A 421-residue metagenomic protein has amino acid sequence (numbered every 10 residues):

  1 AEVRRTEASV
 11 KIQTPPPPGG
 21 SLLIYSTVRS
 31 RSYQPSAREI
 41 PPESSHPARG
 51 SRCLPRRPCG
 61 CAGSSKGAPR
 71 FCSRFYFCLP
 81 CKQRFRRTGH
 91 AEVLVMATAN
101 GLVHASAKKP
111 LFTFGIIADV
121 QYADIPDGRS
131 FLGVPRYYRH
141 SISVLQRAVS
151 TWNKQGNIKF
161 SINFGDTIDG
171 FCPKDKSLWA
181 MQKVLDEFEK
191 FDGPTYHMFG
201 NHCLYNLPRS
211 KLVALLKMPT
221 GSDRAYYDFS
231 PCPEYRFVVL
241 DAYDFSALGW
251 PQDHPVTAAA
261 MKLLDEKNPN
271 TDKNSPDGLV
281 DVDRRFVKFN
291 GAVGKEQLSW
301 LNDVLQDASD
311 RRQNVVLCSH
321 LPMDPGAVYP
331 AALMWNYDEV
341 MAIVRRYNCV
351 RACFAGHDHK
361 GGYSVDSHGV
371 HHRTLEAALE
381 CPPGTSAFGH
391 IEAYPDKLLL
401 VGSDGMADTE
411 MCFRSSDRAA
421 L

Functional and structural regions predicted by a protein language model:
Q13, Y25, Y33-Q34, H46 (+4 more regions): Low-complexity, intrinsically disordered or signal/transmembrane-proximal segments
G19-G20, G50, G60-G63, G67: Residue-identity detector for glycine
R29, F85-L178: N-terminal active-site segment of His-dependent metallophosphoesterases
C53, C59-C61, C72, C78-C81: Cysteine-centered motifs
G89-K108, D127, F131-R136, C172-R311 (+4 more regions): Extended active-site neighborhood of metal-dependent phosphoesterases/phosphodiesterases
D119, W152, S161, D166 (+7 more regions): Divalent metal-coordination and catalytic microenvironments
A308-G326: Short acidic, glycine-rich surface-loop motifs adjacent to enzyme active sites
L317-M323, R351-G361: Histidine-centered catalytic micro-motifs
